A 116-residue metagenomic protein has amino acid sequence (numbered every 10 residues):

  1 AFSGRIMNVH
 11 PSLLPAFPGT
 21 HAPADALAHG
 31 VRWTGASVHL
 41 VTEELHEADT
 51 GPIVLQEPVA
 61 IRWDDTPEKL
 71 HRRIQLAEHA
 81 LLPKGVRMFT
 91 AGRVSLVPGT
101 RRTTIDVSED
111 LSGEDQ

Functional and structural regions predicted by a protein language model:
A1-D106: Donor/substrate-binding cores of folate-linked one-carbon enzymes
S108-Q116: C-terminal accessory domains and tails appended to enzymatic cores
